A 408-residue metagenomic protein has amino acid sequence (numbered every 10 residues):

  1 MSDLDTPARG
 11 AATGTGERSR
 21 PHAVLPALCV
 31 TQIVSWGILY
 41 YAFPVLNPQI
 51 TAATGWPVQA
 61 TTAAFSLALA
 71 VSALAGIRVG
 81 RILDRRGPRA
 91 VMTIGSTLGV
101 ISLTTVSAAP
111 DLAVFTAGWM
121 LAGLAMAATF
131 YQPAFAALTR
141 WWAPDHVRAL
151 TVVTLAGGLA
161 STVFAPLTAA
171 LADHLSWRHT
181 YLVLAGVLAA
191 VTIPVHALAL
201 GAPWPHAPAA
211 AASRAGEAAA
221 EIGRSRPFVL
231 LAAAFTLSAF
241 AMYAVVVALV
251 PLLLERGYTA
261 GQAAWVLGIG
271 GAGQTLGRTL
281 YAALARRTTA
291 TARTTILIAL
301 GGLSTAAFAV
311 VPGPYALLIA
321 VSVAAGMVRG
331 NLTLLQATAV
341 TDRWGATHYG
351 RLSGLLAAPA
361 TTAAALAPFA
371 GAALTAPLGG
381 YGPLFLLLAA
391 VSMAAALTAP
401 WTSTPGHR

Functional and structural regions predicted by a protein language model:
A23-V58, G76-V79, A165, V245-V250: Extracytoplasmic
F43-N47, S225-T279: Extracytoplasmic gate region of multi-pass secondary transporters
L74-L112: Conserved MFS/SLC helix-loop-helix module at the cytosolic interface between two early adjacent transmembrane helices
A75-G87, G277-A290, T375: Helix-to-loop junctions at the C-terminal end of transmembrane segments in multipass secondary transporters
W119-L155, G345: Cytoplasmic helix-loop-helix junction between adjacent transmembrane helices in 12-TM secondary transporters
P144, V153-P203: Helix-loop-helix hairpin linking two adjacent transmembrane segments in secondary transporters
G270, Q274, T288-A339: C-terminal transmembrane helical hairpin of 12-TM major facilitator-type secondary transporters
R343-L378: A late C-terminal transmembrane helix in Major Facilitator Superfamily
